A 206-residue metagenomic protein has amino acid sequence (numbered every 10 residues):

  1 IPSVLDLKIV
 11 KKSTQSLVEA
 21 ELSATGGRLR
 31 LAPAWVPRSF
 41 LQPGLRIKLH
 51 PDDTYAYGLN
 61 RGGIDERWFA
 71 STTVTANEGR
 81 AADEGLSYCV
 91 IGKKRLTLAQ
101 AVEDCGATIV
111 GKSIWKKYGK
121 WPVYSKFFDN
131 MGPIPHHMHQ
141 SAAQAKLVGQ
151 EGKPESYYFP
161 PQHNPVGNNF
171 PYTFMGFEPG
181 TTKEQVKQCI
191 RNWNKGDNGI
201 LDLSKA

Functional and structural regions predicted by a protein language model:
P2-K183: Transition-metal
E178-D197: Short, flexible helix-coil linker/hinge segments at the edges of structured domains or between repeats
N194-A206: Loop-centered beta-sheet repeat module
